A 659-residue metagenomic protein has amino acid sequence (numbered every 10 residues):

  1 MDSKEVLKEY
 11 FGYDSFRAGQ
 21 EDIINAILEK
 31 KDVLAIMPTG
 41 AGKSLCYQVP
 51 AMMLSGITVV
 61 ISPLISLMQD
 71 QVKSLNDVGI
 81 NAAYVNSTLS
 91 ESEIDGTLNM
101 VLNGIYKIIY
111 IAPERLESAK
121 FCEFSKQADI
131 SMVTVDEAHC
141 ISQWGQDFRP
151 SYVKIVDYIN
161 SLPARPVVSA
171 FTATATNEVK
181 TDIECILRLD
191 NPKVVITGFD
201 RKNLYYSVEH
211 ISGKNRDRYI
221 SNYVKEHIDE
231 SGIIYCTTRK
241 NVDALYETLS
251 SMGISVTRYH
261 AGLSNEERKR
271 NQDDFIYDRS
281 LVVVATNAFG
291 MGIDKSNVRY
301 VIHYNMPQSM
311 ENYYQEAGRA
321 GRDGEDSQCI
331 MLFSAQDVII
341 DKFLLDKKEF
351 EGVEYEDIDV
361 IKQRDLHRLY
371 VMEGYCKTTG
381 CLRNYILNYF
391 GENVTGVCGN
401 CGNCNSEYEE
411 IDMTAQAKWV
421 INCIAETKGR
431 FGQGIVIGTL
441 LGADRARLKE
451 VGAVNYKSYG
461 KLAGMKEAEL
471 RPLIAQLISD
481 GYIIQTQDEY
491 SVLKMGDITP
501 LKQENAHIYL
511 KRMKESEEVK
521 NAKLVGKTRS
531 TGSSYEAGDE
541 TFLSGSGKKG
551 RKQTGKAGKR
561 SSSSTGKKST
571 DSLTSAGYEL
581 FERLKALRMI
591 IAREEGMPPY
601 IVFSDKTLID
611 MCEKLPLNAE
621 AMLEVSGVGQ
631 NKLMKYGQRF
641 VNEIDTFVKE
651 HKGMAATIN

Functional and structural regions predicted by a protein language model:
M1-S3, I340, V353-Y355, R364-L366 (+2 more regions): Accessory DNA-binding and partner-docking regions appended to nucleic-acid-acting proteins, especially the terminal
D2-Y10, D14, A18, D22-S44 (+4 more regions): Helicase motor core with emphasis on the C-terminal RecA-like subdomain
A26, H303, Y375, D610-M611: Short alpha-helical segment immediately N-terminal to, or the first helix within, an HTH/HTH-like DNA-binding domain
A164, I228, T379, G429 (+1 more regions): Flexible coil/turn residues that form the inter-helical turn or adjacent wing/linker of helix-turn-helix
V360-F390: Short, charged low-complexity linear segments at domain edges
